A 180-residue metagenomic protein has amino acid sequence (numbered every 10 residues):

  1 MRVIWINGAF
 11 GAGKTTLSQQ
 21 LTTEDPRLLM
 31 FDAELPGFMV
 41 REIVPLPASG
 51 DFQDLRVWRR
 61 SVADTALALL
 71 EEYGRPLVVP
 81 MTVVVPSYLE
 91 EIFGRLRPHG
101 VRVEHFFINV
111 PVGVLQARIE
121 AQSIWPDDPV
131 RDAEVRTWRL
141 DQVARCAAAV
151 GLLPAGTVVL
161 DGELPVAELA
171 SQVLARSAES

Functional and structural regions predicted by a protein language model:
I6: Hydrophobic anchor at the beta1->P-loop junction of P-loop NTPases
F10: The conserved Walker
G13: Conserved glycine(s) of the Walker
T16-D64: Conserved substrate/cofactor phosphate-moiety recognition/catalytic segment in nucleotide-dependent phosphotransferases
L35-G37, V84, V110-V114, P165: Conserved nucleotide-binding/hydrolysis micro-motifs of P-loop NTPases
D54-H105: Glycine-rich phosphate-binding loop used to anchor ATP phosphates in small-molecule kinases, encompassing both
R97-E120: Conserved phosphate-donor/acceptor-positioning beta-strand/loop module used by diverse small-molecule
A121-Q172, S180: Small-molecule kinase domains that catalyze NTP-dependent phosphoryl transfer to phosphate-bearing small molecules
